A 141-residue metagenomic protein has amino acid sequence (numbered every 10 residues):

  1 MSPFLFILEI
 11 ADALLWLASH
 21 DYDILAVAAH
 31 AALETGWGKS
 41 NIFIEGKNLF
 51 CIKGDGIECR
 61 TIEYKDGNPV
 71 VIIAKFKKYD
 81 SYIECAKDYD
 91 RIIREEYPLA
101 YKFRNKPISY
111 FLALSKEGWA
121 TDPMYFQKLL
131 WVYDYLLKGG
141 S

Functional and structural regions predicted by a protein language model:
M1-S141: Catalytic cores of secreted/periplasmic lytic hydrolases that degrade extracellular macromolecules
